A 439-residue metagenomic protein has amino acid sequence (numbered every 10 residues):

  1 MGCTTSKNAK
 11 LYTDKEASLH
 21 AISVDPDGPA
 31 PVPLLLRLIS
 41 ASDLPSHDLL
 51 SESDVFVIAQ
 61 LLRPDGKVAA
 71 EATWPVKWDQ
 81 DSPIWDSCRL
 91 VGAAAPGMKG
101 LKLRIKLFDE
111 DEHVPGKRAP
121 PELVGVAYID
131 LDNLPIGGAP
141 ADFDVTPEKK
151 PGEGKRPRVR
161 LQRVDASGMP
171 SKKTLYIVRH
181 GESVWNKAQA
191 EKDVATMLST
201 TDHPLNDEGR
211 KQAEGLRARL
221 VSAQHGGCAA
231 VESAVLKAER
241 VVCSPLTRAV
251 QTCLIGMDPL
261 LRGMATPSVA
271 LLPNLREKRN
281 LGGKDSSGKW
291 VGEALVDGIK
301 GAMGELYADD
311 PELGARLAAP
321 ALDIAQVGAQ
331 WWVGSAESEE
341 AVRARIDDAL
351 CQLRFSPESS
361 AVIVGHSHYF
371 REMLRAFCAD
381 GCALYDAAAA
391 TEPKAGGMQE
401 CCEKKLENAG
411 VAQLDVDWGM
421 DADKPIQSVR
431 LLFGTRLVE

Functional and structural regions predicted by a protein language model:
G2-A30, G137-D144, E153-V164: Peripheral membrane interaction modules
E16-F56, G92-M98, Q162-A166: C2/C2-like lipid-binding beta-sandwich modules
S40-R156: Peripheral membrane lipid-binding modules
K150, R163-L175, E191-D193, T266 (+3 more regions): Acidic, low-complexity terminal tails and accessory targeting/binding regions of phosphate-metabolizing enzymes
P170-P267, E339, R343, L406-G410: Active-site-proximal alpha-helix that buttresses catalytic centers in soluble enzyme cores
K173-L175, E239, P357-S367, R371: Generic beta-sheet signal
S183-K192, N280-G282, A321-I324: Short acidic/His/Gly/Ser-rich catalytic and metal-binding motifs that mark active-site loops of diverse hydrolases
G301-E340: Short glycine/proline- and acidic residue-enriched helix-loop micro-motifs that form flexible lids or anion-recognition
